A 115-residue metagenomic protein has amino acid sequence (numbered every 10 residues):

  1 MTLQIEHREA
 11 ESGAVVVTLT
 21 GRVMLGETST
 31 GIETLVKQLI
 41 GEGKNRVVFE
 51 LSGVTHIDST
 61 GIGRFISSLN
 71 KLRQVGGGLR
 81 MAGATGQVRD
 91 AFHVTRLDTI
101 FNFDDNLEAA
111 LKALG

Functional and structural regions predicted by a protein language model:
M1-L3, E11-S12, G77, T99: A short helix-to-beta-strand connector/capping loop
L3-T34: STAS-typified acidic loop motif
V23-F101: Amphipathic alpha-helical interaction surfaces in cytosolic regulatory modules
G86, E108-A109: Acidic phosphotransfer microenvironment of two-component signaling modules
N102-N106: Short acidic-hydrophobic, aromatic-tinged amphipathic segments that line or gate anion-handling sites
L111-G115: Short hydrophobic/aromatic patches at helix-to-coil boundaries
